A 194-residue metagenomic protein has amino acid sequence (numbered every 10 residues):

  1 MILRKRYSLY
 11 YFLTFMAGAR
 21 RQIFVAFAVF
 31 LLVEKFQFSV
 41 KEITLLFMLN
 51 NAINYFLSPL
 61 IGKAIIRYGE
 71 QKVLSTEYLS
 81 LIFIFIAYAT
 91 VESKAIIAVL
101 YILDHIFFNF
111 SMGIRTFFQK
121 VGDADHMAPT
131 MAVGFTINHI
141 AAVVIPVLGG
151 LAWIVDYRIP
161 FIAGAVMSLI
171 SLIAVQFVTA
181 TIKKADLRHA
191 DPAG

Functional and structural regions predicted by a protein language model:
A26-I43: Short amphipathic helix-loop junctions that connect adjacent transmembrane helices in Major Facilitator Superfamily/SLC
F30, V144-P160: Transmembrane alpha-helix termini and helix-breaking/packing motifs in multi-pass membrane transporters
V40-K41, T116, A124-G134: Loop-to-transmembrane helix entry/capping segments in MFS-fold secondary transporters and related SLC/MFSD carriers
L57-G69, W153: Helix-to-loop junctions at the C-terminal end of transmembrane segments in multipass secondary transporters
K72-A87, A165: Structural signature of the two symmetry-related core transmembrane helices
A95-N109: Hydrophobic core of transmembrane alpha-helices in multi-pass small-molecule transporters, especially MFS/SLC-type
N109-G122: Intracellular juxtamembrane helix-capping segments at the cytosolic ends of symmetry-related transmembrane helices
G164-G194: Multi-pass alpha-helical transporter architecture, strongest for 12-TM Major Facilitator/SLC carriers used
